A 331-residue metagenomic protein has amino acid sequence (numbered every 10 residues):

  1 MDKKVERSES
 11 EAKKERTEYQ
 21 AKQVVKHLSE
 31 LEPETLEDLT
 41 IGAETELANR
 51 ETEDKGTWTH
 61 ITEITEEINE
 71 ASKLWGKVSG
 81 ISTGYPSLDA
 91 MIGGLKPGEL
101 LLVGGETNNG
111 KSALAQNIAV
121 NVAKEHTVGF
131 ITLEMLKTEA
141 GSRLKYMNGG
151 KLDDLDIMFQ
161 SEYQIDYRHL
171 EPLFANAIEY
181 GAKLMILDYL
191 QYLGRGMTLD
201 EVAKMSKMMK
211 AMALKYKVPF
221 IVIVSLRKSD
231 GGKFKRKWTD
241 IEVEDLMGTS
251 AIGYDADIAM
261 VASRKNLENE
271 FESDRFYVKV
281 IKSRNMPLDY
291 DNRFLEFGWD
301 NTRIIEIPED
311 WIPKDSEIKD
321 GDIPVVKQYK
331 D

Functional and structural regions predicted by a protein language model:
D2-E30, E34-T45, E66, S79 (+4 more regions): Conserved inter-motif catalytic segment of the P-loop NTP-binding fold
E51-G150, K327-K330: The Walker A/P-loop phosphate-binding site
L88, V103, E134, D188 (+3 more regions): Conserved RecA-like P-loop NTPase ATPase core
L101-G105, D154-S161, K228-K237: Short, basic, glycine/proline-bearing loop/turn elements
G110-K111, L136-A140, Y192-R195, K228-G231 (+2 more regions): Flexible loop/turn segments at secondary-structure boundaries
T127, K217-P219: Proline-centered loop/turn at the N-terminus of a beta-strand
Y167, F174-G181, L214-Y216, S229-D331: C-terminal regions of RecA-like/P-loop NTPase motor modules
I186-L187, P219-S225: Structural recognition of the conserved hydrophobic beta-strand(s) that form the central parallel beta-sheet of P-loop
